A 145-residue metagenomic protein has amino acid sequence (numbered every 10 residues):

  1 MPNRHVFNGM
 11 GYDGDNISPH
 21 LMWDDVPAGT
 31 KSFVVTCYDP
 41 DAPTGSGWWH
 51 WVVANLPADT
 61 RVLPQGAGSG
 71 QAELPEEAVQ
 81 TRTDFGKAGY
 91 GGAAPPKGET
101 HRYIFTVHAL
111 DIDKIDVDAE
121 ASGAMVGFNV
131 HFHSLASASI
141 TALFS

Functional and structural regions predicted by a protein language model:
M1-S145: N-terminus-centered regions that define maturation/targeting leaders and the start of the first functional domain
